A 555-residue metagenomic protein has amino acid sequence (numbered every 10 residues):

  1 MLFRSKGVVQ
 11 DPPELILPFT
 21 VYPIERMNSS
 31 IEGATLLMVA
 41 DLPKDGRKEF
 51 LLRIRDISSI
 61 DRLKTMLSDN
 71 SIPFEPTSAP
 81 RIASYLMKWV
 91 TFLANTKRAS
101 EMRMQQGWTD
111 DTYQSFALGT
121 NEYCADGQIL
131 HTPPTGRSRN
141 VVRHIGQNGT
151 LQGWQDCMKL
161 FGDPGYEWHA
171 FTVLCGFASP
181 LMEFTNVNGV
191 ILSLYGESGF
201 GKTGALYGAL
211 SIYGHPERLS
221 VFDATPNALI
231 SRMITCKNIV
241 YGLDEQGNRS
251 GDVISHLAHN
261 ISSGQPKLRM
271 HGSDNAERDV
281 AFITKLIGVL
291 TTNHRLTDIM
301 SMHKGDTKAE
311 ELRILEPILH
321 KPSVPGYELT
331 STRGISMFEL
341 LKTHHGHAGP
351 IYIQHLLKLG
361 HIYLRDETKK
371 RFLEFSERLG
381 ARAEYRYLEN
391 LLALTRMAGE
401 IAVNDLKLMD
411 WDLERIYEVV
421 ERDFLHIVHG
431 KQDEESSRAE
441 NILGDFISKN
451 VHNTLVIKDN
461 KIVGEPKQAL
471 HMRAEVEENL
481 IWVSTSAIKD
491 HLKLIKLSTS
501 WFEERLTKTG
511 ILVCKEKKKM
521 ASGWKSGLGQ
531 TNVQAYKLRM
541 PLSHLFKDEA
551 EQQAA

Functional and structural regions predicted by a protein language model:
M1-P164, S231-R232, C236, S301-M302 (+2 more regions): Conserved glycine-centered beta->alpha loop in an early N-terminal alpha/beta scaffold
M104-F161, Y363-A555: DNA transaction DNA-binding modules
Q128-P216, L392: P-loop NTPase catalytic core of nucleic-acid-dependent motor ATPases
P164, W168, M233, A276 (+2 more regions): Short, solvent-exposed segments of well-ordered alpha helices
E167-W168, T172, G189, G204 (+7 more regions): Short, well-structured alpha-helical interface segments that form or flank functional binding sites
A170, S179-L356, I488-D490: Conserved NTP-binding/hydrolysis core of motor NTPases
L341-L379: Amphipathic alpha-helical segments of the small helical/lid subdomains adjacent to P-loop NTPase cores
